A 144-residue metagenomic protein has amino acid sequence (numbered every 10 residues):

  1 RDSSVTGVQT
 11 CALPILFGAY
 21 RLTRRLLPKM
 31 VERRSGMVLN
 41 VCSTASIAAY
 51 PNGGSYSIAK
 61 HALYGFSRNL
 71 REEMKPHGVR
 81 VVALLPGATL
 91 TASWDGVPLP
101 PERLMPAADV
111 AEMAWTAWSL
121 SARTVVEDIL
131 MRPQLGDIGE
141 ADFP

Functional and structural regions predicted by a protein language model:
R1-C11: Single conserved hydrophobic/aromatic residue that forms the stacking wall/gate of nucleotide- or nucleobase-binding
T23, A59: Active-site helix of classical SDR
R25-R34: A short helix-coil junction within the Rossmann-fold of NAD(P)-dependent oxidoreductases
M30, A48, N69-V79: Active-site-adjacent segment of SDR/Rossmann-fold oxidoreductases
S43: Residue(s) in the substrate-gating loop at a strand-loop-helix junction that position the organic substrate next
Y50-G54: Active-site loop immediately N-terminal to the catalytic Tyr-X3-Lys motif of short-chain dehydrogenase/reductase
P76-H77, A83-L84, L99-E140, P144: C-terminal helical subdomain
